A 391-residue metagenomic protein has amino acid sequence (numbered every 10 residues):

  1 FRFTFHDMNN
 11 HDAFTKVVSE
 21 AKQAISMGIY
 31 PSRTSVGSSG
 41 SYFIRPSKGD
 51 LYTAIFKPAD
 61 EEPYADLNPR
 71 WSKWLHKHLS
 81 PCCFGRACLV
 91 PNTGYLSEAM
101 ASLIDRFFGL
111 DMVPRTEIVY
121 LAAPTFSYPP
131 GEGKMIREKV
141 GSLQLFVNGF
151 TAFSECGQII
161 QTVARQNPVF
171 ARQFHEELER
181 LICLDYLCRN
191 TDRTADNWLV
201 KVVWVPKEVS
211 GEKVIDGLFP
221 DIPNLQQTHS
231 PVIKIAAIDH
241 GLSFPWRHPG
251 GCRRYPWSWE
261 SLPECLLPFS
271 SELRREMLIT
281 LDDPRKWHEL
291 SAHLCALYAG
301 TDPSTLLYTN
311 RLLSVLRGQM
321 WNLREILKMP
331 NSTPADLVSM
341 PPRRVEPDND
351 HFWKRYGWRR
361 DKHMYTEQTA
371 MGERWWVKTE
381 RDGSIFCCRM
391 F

Functional and structural regions predicted by a protein language model:
F1-S19, I25-V36, F352-G357, D361-Q368 (+2 more regions): Broad phosphate/nucleotide-binding scaffolds in NTP-utilizing and phosphate-metabolizing enzymes
M8-F170, L187-N190, W204-V205, V214 (+4 more regions): Conserved ATP-binding subdomain of kinase catalytic cores across diverse folds
V90, K201-F391: C-terminal catalytic region of ATP-dependent kinase domains
R172-R180, L187: Conserved alphaE helix
E177-E179, R193, P231: Short gly/pro-enriched beta-turn/loop segments at secondary-structure junctions
R189, T194-A195, L199: Canonical protein kinase catalytic loop motif
